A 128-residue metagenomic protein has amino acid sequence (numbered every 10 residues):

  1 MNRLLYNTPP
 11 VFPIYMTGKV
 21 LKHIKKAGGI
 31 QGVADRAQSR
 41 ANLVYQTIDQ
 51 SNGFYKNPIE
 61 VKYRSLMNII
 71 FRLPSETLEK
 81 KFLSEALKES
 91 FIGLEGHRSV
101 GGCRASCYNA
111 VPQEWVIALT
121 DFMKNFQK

Functional and structural regions predicted by a protein language model:
M1-Y45, E60: Active-site C-terminal subdomain of aminotransferase-like
N7-P10, R72, N109: Hydrophobic alpha-helical scaffolding
T17, K25, I69-R72, C107: Short, well-ordered beta-strand elements within core beta-sheets of diverse protein domains
I48-Y55, L87-I92: Short amphipathic beta-strand starts and helix->beta connectors
Y55-A86: Conserved PLP-binding catalytic core of the aspartate aminotransferase-like
K80-E89, A118-K124: Short amphipathic alpha-helices in soluble, non-transmembrane regions that often serve as interface/regulatory elements
E89-C107: Conserved PLP cofactor-binding pocket of PLP-dependent enzymes
G101-K128: PLP-dependent enzyme catalytic core of the Aspartate aminotransferase-like
